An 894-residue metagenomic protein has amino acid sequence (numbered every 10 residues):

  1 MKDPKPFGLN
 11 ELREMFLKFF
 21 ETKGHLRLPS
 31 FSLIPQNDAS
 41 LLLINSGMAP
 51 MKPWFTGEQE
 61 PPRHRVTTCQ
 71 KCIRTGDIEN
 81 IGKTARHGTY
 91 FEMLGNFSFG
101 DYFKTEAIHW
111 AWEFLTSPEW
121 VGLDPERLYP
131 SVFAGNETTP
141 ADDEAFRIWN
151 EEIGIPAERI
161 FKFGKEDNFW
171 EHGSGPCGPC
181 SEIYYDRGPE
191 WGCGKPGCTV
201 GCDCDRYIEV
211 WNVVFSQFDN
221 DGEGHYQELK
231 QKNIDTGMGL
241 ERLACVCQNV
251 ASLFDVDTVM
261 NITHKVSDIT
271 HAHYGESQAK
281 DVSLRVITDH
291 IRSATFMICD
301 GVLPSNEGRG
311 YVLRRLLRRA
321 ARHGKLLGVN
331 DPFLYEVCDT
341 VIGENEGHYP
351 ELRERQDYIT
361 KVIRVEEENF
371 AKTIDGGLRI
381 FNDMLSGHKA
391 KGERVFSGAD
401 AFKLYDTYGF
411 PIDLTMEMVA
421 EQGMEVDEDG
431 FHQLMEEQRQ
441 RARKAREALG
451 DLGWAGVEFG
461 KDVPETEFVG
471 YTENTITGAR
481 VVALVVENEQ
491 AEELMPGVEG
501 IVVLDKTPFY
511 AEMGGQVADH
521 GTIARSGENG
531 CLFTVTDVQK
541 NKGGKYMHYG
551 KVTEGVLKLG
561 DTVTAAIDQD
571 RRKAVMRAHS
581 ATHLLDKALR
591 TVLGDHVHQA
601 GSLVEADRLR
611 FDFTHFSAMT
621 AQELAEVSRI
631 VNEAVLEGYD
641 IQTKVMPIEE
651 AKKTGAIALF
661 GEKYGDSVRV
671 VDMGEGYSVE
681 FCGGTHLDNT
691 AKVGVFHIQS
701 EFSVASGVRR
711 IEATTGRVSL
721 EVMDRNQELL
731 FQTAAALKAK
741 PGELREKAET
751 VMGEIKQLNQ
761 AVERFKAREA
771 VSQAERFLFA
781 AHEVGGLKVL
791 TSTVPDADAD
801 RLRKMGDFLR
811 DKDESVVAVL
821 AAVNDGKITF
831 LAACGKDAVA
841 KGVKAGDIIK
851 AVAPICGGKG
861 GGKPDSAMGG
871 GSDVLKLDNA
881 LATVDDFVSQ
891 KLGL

Functional and structural regions predicted by a protein language model:
M1-L894: A glycine- and charged-residue-rich anion-binding loop/surface
